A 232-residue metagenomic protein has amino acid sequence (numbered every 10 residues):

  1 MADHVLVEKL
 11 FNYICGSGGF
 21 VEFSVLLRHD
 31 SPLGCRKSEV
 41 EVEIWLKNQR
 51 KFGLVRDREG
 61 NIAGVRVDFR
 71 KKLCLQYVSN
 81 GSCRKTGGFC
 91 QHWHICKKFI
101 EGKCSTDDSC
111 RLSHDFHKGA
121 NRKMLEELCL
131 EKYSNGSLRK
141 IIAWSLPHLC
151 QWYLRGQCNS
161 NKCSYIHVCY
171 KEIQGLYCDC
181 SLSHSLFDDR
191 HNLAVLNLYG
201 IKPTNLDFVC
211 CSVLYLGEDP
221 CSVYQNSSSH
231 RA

Functional and structural regions predicted by a protein language model:
M1-A232: Cys/His Zn-binding finger modules involved in RNA regulation
